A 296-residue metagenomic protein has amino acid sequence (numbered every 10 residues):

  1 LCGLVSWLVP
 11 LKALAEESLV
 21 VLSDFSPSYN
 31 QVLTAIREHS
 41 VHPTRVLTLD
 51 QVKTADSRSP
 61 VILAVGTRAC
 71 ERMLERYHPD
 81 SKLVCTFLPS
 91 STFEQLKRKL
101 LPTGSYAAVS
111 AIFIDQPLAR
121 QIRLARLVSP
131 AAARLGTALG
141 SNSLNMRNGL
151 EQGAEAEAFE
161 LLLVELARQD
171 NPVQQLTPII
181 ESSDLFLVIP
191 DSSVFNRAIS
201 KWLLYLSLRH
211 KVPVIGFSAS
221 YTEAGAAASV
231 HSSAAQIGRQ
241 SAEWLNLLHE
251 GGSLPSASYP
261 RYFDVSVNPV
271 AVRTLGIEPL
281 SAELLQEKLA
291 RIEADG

Functional and structural regions predicted by a protein language model:
L1-W7: Bacterial N-terminal signal peptides
A15-G296: Short hydrophobic alpha-helices and adjacent helix-cap/hinge residues
